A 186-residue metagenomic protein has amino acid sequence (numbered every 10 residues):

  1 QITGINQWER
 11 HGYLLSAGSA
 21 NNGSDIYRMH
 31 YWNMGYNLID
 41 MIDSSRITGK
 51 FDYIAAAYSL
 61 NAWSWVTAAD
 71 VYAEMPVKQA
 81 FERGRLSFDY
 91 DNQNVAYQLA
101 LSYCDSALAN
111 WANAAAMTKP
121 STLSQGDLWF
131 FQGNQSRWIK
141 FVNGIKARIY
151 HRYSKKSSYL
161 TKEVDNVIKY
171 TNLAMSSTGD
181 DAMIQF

Functional and structural regions predicted by a protein language model:
Q1: A short, exposed helix-loop element centered on a Lys and neighboring polar residues
G4-F186: Structured, solvent-exposed acidic/aromatic patches
